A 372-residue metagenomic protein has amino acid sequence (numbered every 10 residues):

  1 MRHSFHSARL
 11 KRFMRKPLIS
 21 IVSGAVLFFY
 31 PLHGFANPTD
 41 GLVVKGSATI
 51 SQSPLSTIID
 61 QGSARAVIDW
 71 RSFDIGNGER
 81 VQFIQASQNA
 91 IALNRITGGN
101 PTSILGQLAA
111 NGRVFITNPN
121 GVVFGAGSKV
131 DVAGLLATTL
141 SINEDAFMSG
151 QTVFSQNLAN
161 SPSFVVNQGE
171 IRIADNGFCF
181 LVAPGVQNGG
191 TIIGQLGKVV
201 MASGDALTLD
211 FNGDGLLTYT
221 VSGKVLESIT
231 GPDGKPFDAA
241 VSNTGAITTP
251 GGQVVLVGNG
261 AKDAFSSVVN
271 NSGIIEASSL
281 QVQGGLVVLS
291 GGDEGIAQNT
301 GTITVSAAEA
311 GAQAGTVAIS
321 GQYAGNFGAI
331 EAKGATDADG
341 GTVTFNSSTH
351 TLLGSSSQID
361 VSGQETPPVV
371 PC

Functional and structural regions predicted by a protein language model:
R2-C372: Extracellular and secretory-pathway beta-repeat/beta-biased strand scaffolds
